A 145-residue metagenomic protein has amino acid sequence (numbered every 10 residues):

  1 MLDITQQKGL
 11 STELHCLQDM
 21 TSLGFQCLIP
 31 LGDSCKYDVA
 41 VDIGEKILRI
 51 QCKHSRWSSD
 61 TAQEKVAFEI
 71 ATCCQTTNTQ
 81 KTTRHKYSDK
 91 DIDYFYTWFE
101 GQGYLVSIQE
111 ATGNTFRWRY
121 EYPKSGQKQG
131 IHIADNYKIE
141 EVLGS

Functional and structural regions predicted by a protein language model:
M1-P30: Acidic-basic catalytic patches of nuclease active cores, encompassing PD-(D/E)XK and other metal-cofactor nuclease
M20, V39-V41, L48-H54: Conserved catalytic cores of phosphodiester-cleaving nucleases, focusing on short active-site segments
Q26-C27, K36, Q80-R84: A generic local structural motif
C27-S34, D42-G44: Active-site metal-binding core of divalent-cation-utilizing nuclease and nuclease-like domains
S34-C35, W57: Short, catalytically relevant binding-site loops at active-site mouths
K46-L48, Q102: Short acidic/polar mixed-charge low-complexity motifs
K53-L105: Catalytic cores of nucleic-acid endonucleases
Q102-S145: Non-catalytic C-terminal interaction segments of nucleic acid-processing enzymes
